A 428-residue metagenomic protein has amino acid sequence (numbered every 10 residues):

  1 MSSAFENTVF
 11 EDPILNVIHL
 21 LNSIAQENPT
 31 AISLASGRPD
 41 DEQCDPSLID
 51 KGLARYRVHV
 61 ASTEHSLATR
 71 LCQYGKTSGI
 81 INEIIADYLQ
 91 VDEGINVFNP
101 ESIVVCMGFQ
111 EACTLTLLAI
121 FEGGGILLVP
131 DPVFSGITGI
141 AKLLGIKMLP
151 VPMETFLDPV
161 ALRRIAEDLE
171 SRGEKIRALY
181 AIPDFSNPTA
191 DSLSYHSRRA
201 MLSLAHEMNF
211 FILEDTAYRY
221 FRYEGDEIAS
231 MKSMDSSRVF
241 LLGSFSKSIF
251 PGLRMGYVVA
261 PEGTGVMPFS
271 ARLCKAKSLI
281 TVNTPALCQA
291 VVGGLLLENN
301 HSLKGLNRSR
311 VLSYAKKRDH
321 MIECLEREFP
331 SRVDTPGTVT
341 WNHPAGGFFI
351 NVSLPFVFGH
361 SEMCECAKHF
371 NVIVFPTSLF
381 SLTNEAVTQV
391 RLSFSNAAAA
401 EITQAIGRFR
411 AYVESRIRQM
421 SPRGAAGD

Functional and structural regions predicted by a protein language model:
M1-T77, D87, F210, Q289 (+1 more regions): N-terminal "arm"/small-domain region of PLP-dependent enzymes with the aminotransferase-like
M1-V9, P355-F358, S415-D428: Non-catalytic terminal extensions of PLP-dependent enzymes
A35, N351-V357, V374-Y412: Conserved PLP-binding active-site segment of the aspartate aminotransferase-like
G37-D41, Q110, V133-S135, D184-N187 (+8 more regions): Short, solvent-exposed loop/turn segments at secondary-structure junctions
R57-N209, L213, R219-M234, R238-F240 (+4 more regions): Conserved core of the PLP fold type I
S237-L312: Conserved core segment of the aminotransferase class I/II
V311-I322, E326, D334-S353: Conserved glycine-rich beta-strand-loop-beta hairpin in the small C-terminal domain of fold type I
